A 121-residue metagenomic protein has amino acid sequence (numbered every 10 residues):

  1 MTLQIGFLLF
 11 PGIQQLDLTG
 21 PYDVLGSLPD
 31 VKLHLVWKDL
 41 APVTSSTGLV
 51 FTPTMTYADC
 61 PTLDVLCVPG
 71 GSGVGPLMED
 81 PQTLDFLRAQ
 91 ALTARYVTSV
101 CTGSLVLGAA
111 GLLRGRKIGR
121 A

Functional and structural regions predicted by a protein language model:
M1-V97, S104-G115: Extended, subdomain-level signal for the structured scaffold at the beginning of enzyme domains
I118: A short beta-strand-loop micro-motif that forms or neighbors metal/cofactor- and ligand-binding patches at active-site
A121: Conserved small/polar residues in nucleotide/adenosyl-binding loops
